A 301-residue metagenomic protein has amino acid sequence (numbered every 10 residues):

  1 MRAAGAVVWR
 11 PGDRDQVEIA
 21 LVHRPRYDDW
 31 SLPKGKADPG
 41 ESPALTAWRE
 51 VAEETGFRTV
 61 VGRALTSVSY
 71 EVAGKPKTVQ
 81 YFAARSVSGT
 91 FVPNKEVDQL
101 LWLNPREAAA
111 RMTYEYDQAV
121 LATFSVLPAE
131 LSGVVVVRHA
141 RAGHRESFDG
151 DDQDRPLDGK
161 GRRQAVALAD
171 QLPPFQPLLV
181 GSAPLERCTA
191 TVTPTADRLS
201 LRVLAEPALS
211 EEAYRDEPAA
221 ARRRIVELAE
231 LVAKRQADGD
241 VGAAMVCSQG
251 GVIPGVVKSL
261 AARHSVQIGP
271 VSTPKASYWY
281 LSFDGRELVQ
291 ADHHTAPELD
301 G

Functional and structural regions predicted by a protein language model:
M1-L32, V134-H139: N-terminal strand-loop-strand
V22, S132-R138, G181, G242-S248 (+1 more regions): Beta-strand elements within well-structured catalytic alpha/beta cores of enzymes that handle phosphate/sulfate esters
D28-D29, F91-D149, Q153, K234-V241: Nudix hydrolase/Nudix homology domain
G35, T46, E130-D216, G269 (+1 more regions): Active-site-proximal alpha-helix that buttresses catalytic centers in soluble enzyme cores
A37-V60, V68-S125: Unchanged
F57-S67, R202-P207: A short coil-to-beta-strand element that immediately follows conserved catalytic motifs
E217-D238: A short, acidic, amphipathic alpha-helical segment used as a generic capping/interface helix at domain edges
H264-Q290: Domain-level recognition of soluble alpha/beta enzyme cores, biased toward histidine phosphatases/phosphomutases
